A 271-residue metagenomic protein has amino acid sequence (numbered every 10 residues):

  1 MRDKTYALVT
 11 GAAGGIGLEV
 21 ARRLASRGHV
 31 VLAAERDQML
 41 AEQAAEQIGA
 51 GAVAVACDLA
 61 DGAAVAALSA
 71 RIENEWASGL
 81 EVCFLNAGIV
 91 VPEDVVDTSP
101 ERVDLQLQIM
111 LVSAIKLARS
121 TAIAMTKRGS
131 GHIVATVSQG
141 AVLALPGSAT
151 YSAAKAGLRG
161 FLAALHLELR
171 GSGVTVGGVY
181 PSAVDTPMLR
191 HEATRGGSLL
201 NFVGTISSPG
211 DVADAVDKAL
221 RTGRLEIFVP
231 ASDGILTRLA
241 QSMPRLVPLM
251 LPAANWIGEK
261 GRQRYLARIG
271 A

Functional and structural regions predicted by a protein language model:
A13-G14, D37: Conserved glycine-rich cofactor-binding loop
R27-Q43: Conserved glycine-rich Rossmann-like NAD(P)H-binding loop of the short-chain dehydrogenase/reductase
Q38, C57-A67, P100: The beta1-alpha1 cofactor-binding region of Rossmann-like NAD(H)/NADP(H)-dependent oxidoreductases
D94-L107: Substrate-binding pocket helix/loop in short-chain dehydrogenase/reductase
A118, A154: Active-site helix of classical SDR
S138: Residue(s) in the substrate-gating loop at a strand-loop-helix junction that position the organic substrate next
L167-D233: SDR active-site lid
